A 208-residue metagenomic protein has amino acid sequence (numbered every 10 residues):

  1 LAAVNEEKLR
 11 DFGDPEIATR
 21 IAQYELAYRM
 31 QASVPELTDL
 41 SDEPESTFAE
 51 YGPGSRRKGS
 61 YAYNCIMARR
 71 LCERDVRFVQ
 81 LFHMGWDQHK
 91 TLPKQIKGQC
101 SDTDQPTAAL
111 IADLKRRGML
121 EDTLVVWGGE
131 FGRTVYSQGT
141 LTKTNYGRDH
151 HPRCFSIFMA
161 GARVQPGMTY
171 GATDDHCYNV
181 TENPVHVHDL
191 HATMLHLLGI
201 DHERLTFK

Functional and structural regions predicted by a protein language model:
L1-K208: Ligand-binding pockets and gating/stacking loops
